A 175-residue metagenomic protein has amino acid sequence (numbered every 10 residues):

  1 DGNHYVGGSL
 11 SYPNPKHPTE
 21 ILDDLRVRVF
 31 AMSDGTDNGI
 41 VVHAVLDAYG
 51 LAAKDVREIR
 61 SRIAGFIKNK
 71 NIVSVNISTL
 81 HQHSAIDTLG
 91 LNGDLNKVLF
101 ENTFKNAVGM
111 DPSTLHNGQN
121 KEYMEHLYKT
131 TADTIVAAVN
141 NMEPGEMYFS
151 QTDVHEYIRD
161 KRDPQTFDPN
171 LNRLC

Functional and structural regions predicted by a protein language model:
D1-C175: Conserved beta-alpha junction segments in alpha/beta enzyme cores
